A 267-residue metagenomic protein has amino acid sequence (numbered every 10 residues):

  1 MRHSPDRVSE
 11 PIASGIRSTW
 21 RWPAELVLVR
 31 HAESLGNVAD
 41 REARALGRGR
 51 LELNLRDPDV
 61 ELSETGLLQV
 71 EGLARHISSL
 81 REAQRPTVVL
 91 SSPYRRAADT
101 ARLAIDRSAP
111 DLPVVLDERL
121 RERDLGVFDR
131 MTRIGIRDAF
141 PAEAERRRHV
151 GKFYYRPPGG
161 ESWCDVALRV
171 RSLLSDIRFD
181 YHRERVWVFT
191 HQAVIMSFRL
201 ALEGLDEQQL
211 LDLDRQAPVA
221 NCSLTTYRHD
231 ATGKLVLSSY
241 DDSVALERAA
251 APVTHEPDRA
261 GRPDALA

Functional and structural regions predicted by a protein language model:
M1-L26, L73, P110, R123-R137 (+2 more regions): Acidic, low-complexity terminal tails and accessory targeting/binding regions of phosphate-metabolizing enzymes
R2-L112, L116: Active-site-proximal alpha-helix that buttresses catalytic centers in soluble enzyme cores
L26, T87, E184-T190: Generic beta-sheet signal
E33, Y94, R121, A193 (+1 more regions): Short, glycine/serine-rich, charged loops/turns that create anion-binding and catalytic segments at active sites
E33-E61, R107-R171, V236-D241, A249-H255 (+2 more regions): Phosphate-handling substructures
L80-R85, I177-E184: Glycine-rich phosphate-binding loop signature in dinucleotide/nucleotide-binding domains
S91-S92, L168, F189-T190: Short beta-strand scaffold positions
Q192-M196, V236: GST superfamily/GST-like fold recognition
